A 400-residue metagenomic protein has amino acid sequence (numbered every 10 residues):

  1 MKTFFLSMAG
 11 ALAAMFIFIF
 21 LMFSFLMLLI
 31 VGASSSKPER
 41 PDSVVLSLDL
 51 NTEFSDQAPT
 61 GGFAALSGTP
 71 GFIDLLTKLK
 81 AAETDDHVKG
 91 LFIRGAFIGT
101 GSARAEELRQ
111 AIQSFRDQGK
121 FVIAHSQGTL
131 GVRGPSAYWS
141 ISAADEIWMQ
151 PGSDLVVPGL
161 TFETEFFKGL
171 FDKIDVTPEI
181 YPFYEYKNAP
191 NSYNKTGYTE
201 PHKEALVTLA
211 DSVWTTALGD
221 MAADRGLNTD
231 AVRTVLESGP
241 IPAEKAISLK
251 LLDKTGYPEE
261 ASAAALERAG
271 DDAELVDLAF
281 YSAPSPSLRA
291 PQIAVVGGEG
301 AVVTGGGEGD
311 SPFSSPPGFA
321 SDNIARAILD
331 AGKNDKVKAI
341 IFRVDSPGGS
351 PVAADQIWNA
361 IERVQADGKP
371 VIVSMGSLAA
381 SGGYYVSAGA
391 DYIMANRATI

Functional and structural regions predicted by a protein language model:
M1-T229, R233-P240, L266-I372, L378-I400: Small-residue-centered hinge/linker elements
